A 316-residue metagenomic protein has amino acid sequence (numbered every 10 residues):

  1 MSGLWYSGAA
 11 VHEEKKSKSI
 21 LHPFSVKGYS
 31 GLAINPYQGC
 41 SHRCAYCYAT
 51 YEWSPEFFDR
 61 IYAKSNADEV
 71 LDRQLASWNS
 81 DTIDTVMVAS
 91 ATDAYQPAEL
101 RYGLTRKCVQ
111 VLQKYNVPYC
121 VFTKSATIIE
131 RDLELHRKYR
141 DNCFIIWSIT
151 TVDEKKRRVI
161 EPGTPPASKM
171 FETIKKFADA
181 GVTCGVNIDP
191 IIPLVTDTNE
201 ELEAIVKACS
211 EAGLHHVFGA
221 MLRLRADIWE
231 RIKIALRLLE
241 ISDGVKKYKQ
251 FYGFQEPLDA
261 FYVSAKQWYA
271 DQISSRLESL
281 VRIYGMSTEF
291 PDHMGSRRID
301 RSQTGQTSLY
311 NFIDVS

Functional and structural regions predicted by a protein language model:
S2-I146, T150-R158, F171-E172, K176: Conserved Radical SAM active-site core
S2-K16, H22, E200-S316: Auxiliary Fe-S-binding modules of radical SAM enzymes
E99, D132-L133, T196-N199, W229-R231: A short acidic (Asp/Glu
Y102-L104, A167-S168, N199-I205: Charged helix-capping and loop-helix junction motifs
A126-I128, P193-E203: Active-site glycine- and acidic-residue-rich loops that bind and position anionic ligands or nucleotide-like cofactors
R140-C143, V182, G213-H215: Glycine-enriched alpha-helix->loop->beta-strand junction motifs that scaffold or abut catalytic
E154, E161-G163, F177-T198, G219-L224 (+1 more regions): Conserved strand-turn element in the central/C-terminal portion of the radical SAM core barrel that lines
